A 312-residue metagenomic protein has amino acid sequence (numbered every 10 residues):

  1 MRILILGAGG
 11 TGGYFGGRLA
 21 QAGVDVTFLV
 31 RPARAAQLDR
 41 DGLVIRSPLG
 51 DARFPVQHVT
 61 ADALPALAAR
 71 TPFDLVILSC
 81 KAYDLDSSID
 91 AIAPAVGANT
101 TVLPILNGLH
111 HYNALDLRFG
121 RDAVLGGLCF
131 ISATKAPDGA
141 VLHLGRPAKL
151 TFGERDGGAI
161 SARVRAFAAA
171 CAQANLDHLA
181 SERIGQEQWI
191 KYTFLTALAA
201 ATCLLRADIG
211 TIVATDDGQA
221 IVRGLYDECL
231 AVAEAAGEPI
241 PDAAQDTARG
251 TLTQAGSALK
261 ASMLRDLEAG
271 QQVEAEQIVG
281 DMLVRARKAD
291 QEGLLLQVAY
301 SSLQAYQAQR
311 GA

Functional and structural regions predicted by a protein language model:
M1-D51: NAD(P)+-binding Rossmann beta1-loop-alpha1 motif at the extreme N-terminus of oxidoreductases
R2-L4, T27, L103, T151 (+1 more regions): A structural signal for isolated positions on well-ordered beta-strands in alpha/beta enzyme cores
A52-A140: Rossmann-like NAD(P)(H) cofactor-binding subdomain of soluble oxidoreductases
T71, N107-K191: Rossmann-fold dinucleotide-binding core
V96, V141-E154, L205-I212, K260-E268: Helix-loop-beta segment of a Rossmann-like dinucleotide-binding subdomain
G185-V213, D217-L230, G256-S257: Active-site-proximal catalytic alpha-helix in oxidoreductases
R223-A312: NAD(P)-dependent Rossmann-like dehydrogenase/reductase catalytic/cofactor-binding core
